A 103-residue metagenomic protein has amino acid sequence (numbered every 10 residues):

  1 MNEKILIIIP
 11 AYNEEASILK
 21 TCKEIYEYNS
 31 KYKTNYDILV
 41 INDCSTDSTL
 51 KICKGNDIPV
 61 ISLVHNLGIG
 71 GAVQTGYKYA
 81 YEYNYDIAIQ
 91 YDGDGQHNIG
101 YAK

Functional and structural regions predicted by a protein language model:
E3-I5, Y26-L39, S48, I58: Short loop->beta transition adjacent to catalytic acidic/histidine clusters or analogous donor-positioning motifs
I9, C22, T34-C44, Y91: Short beta-strand/loop segment that forms part of the nucleotide-sugar
E14-N29: Short, well-formed alpha-helical segments that are part of the catalytic scaffolds of diverse glycosyltransferases
A16-K20, D47-K51, G71: Residue-level preference for short helical/loop micro-motifs built around acidic side chains
Y36-L39, L50-Y83: Conserved donor nucleotide-binding strand/loop of the catalytic core
N42-L50, G95: A conserved acidic beta->alpha catalytic loop
Y85-Q96: Short beta-strand-to-loop acidic/aromatic patch adjacent to the donor-nucleotide binding site
G100-K103: Conserved donor-nucleotide/metal-binding helix-loop-beta segment in metal-dependent transferases, i.e., the alpha-helix
